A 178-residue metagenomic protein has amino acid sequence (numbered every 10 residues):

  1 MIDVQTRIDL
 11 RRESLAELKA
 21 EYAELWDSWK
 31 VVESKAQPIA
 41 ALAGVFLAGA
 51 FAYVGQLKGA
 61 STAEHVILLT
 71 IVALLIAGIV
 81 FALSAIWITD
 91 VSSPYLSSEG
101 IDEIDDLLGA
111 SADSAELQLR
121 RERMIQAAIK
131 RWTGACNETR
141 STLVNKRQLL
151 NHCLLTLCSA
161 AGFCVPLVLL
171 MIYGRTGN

Functional and structural regions predicted by a protein language model:
I2-E13, P94-N145: Solvent-exposed, non-transmembrane helices and loops of integral membrane proteins
I2-V54, R131-T142: Cytosol/matrix-facing amphipathic helices and coiled-coil assembly/linker segments of eukaryotic membrane proteins
R12-S14, M124-I125, V168-L169, G174-R175: A short, structure-level motif marking secondary-structure boundaries and short turns
A23, D27-P94, Q148-N178: Alpha-helical transmembrane segments and their immediate juxtamembrane boundary regions in integral membrane proteins
